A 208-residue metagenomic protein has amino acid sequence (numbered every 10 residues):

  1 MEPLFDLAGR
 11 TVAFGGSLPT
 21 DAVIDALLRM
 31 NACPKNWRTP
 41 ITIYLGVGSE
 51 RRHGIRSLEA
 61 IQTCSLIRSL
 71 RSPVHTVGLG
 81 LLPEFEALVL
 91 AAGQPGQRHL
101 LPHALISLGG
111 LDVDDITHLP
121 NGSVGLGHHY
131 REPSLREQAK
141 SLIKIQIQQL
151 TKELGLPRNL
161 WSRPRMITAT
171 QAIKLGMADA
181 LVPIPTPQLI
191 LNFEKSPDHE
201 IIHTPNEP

Functional and structural regions predicted by a protein language model:
M1-F85, A91-P208: N-terminal organellar transit peptides
